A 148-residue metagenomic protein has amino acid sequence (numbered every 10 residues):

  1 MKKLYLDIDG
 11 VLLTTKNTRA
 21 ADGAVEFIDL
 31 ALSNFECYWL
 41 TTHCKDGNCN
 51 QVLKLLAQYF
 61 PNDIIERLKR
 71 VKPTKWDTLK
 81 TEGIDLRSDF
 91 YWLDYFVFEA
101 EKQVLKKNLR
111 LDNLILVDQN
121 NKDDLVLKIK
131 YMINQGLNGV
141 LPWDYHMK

Functional and structural regions predicted by a protein language model:
M1-K3, S88-D89: Hydrophobic/aromatic side chains embedded in well-ordered alpha-helices
K2-T78, M147-K148: Alpha-helical substrate-recognition element adjacent to the catalytic core
N50-K148: C-terminal cap/substrate-recognition subdomain and adjoining C-terminal extension of metal-dependent phosphatase-like
